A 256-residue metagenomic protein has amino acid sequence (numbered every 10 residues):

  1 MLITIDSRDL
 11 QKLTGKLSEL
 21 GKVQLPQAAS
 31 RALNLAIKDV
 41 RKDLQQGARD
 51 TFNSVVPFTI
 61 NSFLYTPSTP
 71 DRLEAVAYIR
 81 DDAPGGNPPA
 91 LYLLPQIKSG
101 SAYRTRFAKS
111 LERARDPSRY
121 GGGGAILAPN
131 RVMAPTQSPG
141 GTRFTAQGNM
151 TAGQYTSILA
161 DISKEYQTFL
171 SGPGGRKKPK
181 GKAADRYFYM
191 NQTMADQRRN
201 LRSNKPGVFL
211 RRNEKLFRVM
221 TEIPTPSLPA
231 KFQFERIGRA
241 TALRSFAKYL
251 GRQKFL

Functional and structural regions predicted by a protein language model:
M1-L256: Short, Lys/Arg-rich flexible segments
